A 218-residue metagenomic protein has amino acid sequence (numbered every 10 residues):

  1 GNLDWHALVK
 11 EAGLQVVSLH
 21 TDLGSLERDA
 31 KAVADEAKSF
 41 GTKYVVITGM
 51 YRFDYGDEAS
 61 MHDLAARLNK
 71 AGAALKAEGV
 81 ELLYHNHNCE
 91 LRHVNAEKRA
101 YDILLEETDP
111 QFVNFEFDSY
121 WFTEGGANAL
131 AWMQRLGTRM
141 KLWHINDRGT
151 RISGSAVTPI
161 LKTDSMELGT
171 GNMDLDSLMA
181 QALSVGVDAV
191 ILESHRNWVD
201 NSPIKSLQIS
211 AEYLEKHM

Functional and structural regions predicted by a protein language model:
G1, D63, D174-L175: Aromatic- and glycine-enriched glycan-recognition loops and surfaces that form the carbohydrate-binding subsites
G1, T21-G24, M50-R52, H87-C89 (+3 more regions): Active-site beta-loop-alpha junctions enriched in small/polar residues
G1-Y44, T138-M140, A211-M218: N-terminal pre-domain/capping segments
D4-E11, R67-L75, W132, S177 (+1 more regions): Catalytic-core regions built around general acid/base machinery
A12, E78, V185: Conserved dinucleotide-binding and phosphotransfer motif residues
Q15, L23-N114, I204: Active-site acidic/histidine proton-transfer and metal-coordination neighborhood in alpha/beta enzyme cores
L19, I47, L192: Short beta-strand and adjacent tight-turn residues that come in two discontinuous sequence segments and form the edges
G41, Y101-F117, W121-M218: Histidine-acidic metal/acid-base catalytic patches
